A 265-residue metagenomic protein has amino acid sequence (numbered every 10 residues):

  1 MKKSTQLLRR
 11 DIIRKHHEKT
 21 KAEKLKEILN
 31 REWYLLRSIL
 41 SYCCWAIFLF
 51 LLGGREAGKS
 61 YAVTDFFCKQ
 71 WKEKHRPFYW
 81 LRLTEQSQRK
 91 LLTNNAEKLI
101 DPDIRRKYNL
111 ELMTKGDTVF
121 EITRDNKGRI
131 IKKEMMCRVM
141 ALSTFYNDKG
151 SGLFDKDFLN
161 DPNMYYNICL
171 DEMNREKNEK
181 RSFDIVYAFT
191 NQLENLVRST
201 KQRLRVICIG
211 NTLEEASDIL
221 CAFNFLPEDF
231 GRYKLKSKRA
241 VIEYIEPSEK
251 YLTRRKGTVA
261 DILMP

Functional and structural regions predicted by a protein language model:
H17-C44: Pre-Walker A adenine-sensing motif
I47-T123: Conserved P-loop
T84, A141-S143, E172, C208-E214: A short beta-strand-to-loop transition that corresponds to the Sensor-1 phosphate-sensing loop of AAA+ P-loop ATPases
K90-L91, G152, N178-I185, I219: Short, flexible/disordered intra-domain loops and linkers
E97-N160: Inter-Walker segment of RecA-like/P-loop motor cores
M164-V186: SF2 helicase catalytic motif II
S182-L204: Substrate-engagement module of ASCE P-loop NTPases
Q202-P265: Non-catalytic, compositionally simple segments
